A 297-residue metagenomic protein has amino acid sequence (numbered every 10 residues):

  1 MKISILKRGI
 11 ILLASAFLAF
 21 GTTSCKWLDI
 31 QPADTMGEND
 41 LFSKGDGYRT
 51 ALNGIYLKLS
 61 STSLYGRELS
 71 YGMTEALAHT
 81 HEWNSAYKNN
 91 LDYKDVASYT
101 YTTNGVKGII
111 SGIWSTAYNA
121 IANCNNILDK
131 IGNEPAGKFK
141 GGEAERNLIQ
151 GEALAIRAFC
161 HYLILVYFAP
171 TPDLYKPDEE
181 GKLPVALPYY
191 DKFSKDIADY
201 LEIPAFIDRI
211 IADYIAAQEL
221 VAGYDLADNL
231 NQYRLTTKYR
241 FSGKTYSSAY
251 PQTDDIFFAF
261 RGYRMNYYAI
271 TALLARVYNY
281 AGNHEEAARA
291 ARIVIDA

Functional and structural regions predicted by a protein language model:
M1-D34: Bacterial Sec-dependent N-terminal signal peptides
S24-A76: Membrane-proximal, proline-rich intrinsically disordered regions
T50, E68, G72-M73, L235-T253 (+3 more regions): Hydrophobic-face positions in mid-chain alpha helices that act as interaction patches
N90-F168, D196-P204, D208, Q218-V221: Conserved, well-structured interaction surfaces
L165-P172, D225, Y280-N283: Short coil/turn linking the two alpha-helices of tandem helical-hairpin repeats
